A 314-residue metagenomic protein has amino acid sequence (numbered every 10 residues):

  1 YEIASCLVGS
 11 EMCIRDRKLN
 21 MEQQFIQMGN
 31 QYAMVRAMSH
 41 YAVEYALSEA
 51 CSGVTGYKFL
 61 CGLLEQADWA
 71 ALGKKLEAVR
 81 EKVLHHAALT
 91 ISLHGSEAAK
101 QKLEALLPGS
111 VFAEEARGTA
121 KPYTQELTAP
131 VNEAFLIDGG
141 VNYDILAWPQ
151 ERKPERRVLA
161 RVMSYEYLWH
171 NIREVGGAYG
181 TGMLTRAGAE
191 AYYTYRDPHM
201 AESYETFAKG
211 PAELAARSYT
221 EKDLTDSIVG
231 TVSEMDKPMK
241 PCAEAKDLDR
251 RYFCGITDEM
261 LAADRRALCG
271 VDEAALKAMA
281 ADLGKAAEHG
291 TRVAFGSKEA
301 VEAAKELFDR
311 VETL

Functional and structural regions predicted by a protein language model:
Y1-G9, C13-I14: Single conserved hydrophobic/aromatic residue that forms the stacking wall/gate of nucleotide- or nucleobase-binding
K18-H86, D236-V271: Scaffold signal of the M16-like zinc-metallopeptidase fold and its non-catalytic homologs
L72-L106, E288: Non-catalytic, conformational "gating/processing" segments within enzyme and secreted inhibitor domains
K74-K82, A88-T90, N132-A134, L168-W169 (+2 more regions): Generic recognition of flexible, low-complexity loop/linker segments
A88, S92, L107-E174, L314: His/Glu-based metal-binding/catalytic segments typifying zinc-dependent metallopeptidases
A98-A105, K153-R156, M200-E205, V301-A303: Short, conserved charged micro-motifs
A160-P198: A structural supersecondary motif
M200-Y204, D223-V232: Small-residue-rich helix-loop
